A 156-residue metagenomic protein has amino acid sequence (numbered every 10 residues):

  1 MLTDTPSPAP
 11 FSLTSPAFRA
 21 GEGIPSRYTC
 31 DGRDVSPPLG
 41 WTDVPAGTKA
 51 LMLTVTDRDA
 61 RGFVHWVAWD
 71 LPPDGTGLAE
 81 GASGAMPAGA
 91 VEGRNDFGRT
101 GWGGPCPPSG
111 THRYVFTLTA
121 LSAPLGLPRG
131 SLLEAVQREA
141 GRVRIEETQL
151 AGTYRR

Functional and structural regions predicted by a protein language model:
M1-R156: N-terminus-centered regions that define maturation/targeting leaders and the start of the first functional domain
